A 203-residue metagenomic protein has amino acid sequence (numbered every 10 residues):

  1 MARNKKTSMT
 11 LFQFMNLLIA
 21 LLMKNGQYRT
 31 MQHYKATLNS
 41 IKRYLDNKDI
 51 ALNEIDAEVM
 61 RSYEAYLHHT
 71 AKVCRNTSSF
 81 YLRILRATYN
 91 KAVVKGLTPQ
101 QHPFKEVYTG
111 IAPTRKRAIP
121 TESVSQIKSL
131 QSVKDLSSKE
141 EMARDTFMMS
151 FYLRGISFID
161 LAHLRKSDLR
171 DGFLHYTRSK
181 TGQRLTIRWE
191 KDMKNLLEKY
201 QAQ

Functional and structural regions predicted by a protein language model:
A2-A71: Basic/aromatic-enriched alpha-helical hairpins
L11, T30, Y34, T77 (+3 more regions): Hydrophobic (often cysteine-bearing) scaffold residues that line and stabilize catalytic clefts of nucleotide/cofactor
S40-R43, T70-P103, R154-I156: N-terminal DNA-binding recognition helix of tyrosine site-specific recombinases/integrases
A57, S129, H163: Phosphate-coordinating loops and pocket residues in cytosolic domains that bind phosphorylated ligands
R61, T98-S132: Flexible interdomain linker/hinge and immediately adjacent N-terminus of the catalytic tyrosine-recombinase domain
E106, H163-A202: Conserved tyrosine-mediated DNA breakage-rejoining catalytic core shared by Y-recombinases
A118, S132-M148: Conserved catalytic core of the tyrosine transesterase superfamily
M149-D160: A short, glycine-centered helix-capping/turn motif at helix boundaries that positions DNA-contacting or catalytic
